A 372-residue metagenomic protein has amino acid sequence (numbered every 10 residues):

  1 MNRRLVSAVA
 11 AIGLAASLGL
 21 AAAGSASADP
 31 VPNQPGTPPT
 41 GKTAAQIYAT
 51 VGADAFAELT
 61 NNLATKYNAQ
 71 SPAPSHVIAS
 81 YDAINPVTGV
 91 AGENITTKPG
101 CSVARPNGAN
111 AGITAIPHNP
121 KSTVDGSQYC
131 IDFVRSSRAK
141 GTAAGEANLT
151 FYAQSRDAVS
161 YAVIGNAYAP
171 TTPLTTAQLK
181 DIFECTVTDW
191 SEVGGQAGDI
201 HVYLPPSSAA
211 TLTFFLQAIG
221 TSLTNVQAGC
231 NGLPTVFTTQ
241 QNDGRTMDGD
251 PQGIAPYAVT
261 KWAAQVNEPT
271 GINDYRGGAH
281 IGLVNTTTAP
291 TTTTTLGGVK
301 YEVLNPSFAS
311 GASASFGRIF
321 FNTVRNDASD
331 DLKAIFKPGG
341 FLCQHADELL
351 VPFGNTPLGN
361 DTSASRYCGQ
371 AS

Functional and structural regions predicted by a protein language model:
M1-A28: Secretory targeting and sorting signals
S27-S372: Flexible loop/hinge segments at secondary-structure junctions
